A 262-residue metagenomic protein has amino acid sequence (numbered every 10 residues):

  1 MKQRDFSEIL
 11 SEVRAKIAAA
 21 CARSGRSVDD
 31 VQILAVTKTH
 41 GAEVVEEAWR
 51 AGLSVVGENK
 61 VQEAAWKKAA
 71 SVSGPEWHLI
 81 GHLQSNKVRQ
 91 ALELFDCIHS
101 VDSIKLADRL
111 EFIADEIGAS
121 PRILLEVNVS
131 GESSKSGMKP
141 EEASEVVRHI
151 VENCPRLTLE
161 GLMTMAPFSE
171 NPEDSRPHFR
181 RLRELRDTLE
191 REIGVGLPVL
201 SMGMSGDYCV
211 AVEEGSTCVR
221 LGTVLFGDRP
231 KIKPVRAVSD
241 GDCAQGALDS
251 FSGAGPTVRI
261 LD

Functional and structural regions predicted by a protein language model:
M1-G206, V212-E214, F226, L261-D262: Conserved alpha/beta-domain cores
S216-P234: Gly/Pro- and small hydrophobic-enriched strand-loop and loop-to-helix capping segments that sit at the rims
S239: Terminal substrate-recognition subdomain of acyl/acetyltransferases
Q245-L248, S252: Short Gly/Ser/Thr- and charged-rich N-terminal loops/segments that act as flexible capping/hinge elements
G255-T257: Short, intrinsically disordered C-terminal tails of secreted or membrane-associated proteins
